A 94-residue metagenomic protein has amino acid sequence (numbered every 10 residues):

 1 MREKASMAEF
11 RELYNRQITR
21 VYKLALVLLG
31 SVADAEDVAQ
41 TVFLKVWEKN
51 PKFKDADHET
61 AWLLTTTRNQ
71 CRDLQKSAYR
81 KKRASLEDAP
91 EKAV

Functional and structural regions predicted by a protein language model:
M1-K23, A33-E36, W47: A short, charge-rich alpha-helical start-of-domain segment used by transcription regulators
R2-K4, T41-H58, A78-Y79: Sigma70-family region 2
K4, E36, D57, R83-L86: Non-catalytic, surface-exposed connector residues within folded enzymatic/regulatory domains
M7, R11, V32, A56 (+1 more regions): Short, structured helix-loop boundary elements
A8, E12, K82-R83, A89-V94: Acidic, proline/glycine-rich intrinsically disordered inter-domain spacer in sigma factors
N15, Y22-V27, F43-P51, R68-K76: Short amphipathic alpha-helical interface segments enriched in basic and hydrophobic/aromatic residues, used as
D37-L44, D57-N69: Structural recognition of an alpha-helix C-terminal capping motif at a helix-to-coil junction
K54, T65-L86: Arg/Lys-rich amphipathic alpha helix in sigma70-family domain 2
